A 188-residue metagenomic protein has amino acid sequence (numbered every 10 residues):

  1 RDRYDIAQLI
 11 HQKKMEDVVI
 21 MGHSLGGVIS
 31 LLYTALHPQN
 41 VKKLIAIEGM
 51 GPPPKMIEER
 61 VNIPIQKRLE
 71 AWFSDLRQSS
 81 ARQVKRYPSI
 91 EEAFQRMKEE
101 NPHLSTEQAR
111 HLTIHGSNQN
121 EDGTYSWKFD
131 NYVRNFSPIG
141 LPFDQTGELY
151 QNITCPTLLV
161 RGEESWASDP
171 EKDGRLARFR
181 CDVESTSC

Functional and structural regions predicted by a protein language model:
R1-Q12: Alpha/beta-hydrolase active-site loop
K13-I63: Conserved hydrolase catalytic core segment
I47-K85: A catalytic-pocket lid/entrance helix-loop region that shapes and gates access to the active site across common
A81-G140: Conserved alpha/beta-hydrolase catalytic His-Asp/Glu region
F136-D144, W166-A167: Short gly/ser/thr-rich secondary-structure transition/capping motifs
Q151-C188: Conserved loop-alpha-helix segment in the C-terminal half of the alpha/beta-hydrolase fold that carries the catalytic
